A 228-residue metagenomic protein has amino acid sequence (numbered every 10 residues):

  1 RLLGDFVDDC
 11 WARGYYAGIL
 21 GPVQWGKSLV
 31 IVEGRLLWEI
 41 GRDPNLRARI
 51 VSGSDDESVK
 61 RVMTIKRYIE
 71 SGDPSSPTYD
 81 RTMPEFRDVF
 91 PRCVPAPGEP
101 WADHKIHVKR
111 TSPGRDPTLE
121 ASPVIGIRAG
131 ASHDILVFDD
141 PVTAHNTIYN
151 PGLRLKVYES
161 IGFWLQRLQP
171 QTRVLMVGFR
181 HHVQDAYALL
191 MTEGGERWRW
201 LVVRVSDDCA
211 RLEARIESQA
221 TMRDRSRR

Functional and structural regions predicted by a protein language model:
R1-Y16: Pre-P-loop entry segment of helicase/translocase ATPase cores
G14-G34: Walker A/P-loop
Y16-G18, R47-R49, T118, I135 (+1 more regions): Residue-level preference for the first positions of well-ordered beta-strands
V23-W25, D55-D56, G126-I127, V142-T143 (+2 more regions): Short, solvent-exposed loop/turn segments at secondary-structure junctions
I31-D43: Walker A/P-loop NTP-binding motif
V51-I125: Conserved nucleotide-state-sensing and coupling region of NTP-binding domains
P100-F163: Conserved RecA-like ASCE ATPase "motif II neighborhood" in helicase/translocase motors
A144-R228: Non-catalytic, compositionally simple segments
